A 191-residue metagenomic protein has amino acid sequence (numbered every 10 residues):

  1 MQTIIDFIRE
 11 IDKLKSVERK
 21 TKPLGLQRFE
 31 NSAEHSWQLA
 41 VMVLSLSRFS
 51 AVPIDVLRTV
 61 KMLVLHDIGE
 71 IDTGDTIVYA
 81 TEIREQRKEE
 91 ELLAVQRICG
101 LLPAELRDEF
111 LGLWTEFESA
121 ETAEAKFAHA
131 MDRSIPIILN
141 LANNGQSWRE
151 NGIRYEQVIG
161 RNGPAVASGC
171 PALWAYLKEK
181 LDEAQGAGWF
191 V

Functional and structural regions predicted by a protein language model:
M1-V191: Alpha-helical, largely C-terminal catalytic domains that coordinate divalent metal ions via clustered Asp/Glu/His
